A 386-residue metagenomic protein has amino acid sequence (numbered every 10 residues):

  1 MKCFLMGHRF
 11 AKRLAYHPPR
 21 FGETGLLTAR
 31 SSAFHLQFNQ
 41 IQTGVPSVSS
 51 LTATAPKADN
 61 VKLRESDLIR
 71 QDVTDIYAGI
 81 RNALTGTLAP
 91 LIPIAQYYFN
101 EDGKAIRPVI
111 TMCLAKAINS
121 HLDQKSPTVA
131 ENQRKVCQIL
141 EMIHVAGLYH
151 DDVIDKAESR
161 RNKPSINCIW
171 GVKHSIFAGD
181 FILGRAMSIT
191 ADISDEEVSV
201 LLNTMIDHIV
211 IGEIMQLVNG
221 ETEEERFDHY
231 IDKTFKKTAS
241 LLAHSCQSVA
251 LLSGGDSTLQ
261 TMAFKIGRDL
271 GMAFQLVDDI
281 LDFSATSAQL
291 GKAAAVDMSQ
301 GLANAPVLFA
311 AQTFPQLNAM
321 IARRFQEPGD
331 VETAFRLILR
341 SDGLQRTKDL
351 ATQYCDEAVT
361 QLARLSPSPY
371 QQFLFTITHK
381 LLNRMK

Functional and structural regions predicted by a protein language model:
K2-K386: All-alpha prenyltransferase/terpene-synthase fold signal
